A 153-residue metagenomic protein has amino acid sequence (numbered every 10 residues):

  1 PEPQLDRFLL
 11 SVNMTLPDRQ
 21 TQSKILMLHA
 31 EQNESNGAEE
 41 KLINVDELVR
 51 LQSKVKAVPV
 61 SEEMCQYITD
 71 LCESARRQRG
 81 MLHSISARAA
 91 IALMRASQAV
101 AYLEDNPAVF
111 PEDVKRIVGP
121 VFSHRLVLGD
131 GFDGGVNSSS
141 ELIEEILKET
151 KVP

Functional and structural regions predicted by a protein language model:
P1-V58, E62-D70: Conserved AAA+ ATPase core "coupling" helix
S11, S23, S35, S53 (+6 more regions): Generic serine detector
V12, D46-A57, R76-M81, L126-D133: Short hinge/gating elements
A30-N33, A75-R76, T150: Short amphipathic alpha-helical segments enriched in hydrophobics
T69-E73, G119: Amphipathic, well-packed alpha-helical segments that form the structural scaffold of globular domains
R77-P153: C-terminal engagement/docking regions of AAA+ P-loop ATPases
